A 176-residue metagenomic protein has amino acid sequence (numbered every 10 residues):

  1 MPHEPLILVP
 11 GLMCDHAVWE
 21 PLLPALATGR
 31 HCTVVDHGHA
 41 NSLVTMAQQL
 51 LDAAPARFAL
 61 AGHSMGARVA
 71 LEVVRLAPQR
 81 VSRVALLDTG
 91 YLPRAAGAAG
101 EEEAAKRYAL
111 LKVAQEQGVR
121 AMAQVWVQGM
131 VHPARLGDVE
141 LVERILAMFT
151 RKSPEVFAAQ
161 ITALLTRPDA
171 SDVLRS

Functional and structural regions predicted by a protein language model:
M1-A47, F58-A59: Conserved HGGG/HGGXW glycine-rich cap/lid loop of the alpha/beta-hydrolase fold
H3, A54-A56, Q79, S176: Active-site acidic short loop of glycosyltransferases
H16-V18, A95, D169: Short N-terminal helix/helix-N-cap motif within the alpha/beta-hydrolase-1
P21, Q49, E72-L76: Active-site signature of alpha/beta-hydrolase-fold catalytic machinery across serine- and Asp/Cys-nucleophile hydrolases
L60-G62, L87: Short beta-strand immediately N-terminal to the catalytic nucleophile in serine-hydrolase-like folds
G62-G66, A70: Gly/Ala-rich beta-loop-alpha elbow adjacent to hydrolase catalytic centers
R75-L76, R80-Q124: Flexible "cap/lid" loop of the alpha/beta hydrolase fold
A98-E102, E116-R175: Conserved alpha/beta-hydrolase catalytic His-Asp/Glu region
